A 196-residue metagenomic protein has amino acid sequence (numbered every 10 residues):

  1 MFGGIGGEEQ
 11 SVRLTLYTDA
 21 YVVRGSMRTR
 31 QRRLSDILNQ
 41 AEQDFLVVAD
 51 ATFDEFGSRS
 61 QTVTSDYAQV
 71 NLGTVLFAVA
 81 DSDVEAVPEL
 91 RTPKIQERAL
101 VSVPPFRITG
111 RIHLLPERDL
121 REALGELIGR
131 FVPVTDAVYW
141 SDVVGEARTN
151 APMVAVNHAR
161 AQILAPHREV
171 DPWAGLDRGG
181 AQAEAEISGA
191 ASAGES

Functional and structural regions predicted by a protein language model:
M1-S196: Conserved RNA-binding domains used in RNP assembly and mRNA/RNA metabolism
